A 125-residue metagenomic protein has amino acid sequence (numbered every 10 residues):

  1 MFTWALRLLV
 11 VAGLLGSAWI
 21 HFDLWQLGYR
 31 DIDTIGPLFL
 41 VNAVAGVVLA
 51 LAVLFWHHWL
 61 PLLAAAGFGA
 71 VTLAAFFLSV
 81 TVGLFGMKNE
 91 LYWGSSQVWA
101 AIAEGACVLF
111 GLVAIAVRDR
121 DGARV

Functional and structural regions predicted by a protein language model:
M1-V125: Membrane-interface extramembranous regions
